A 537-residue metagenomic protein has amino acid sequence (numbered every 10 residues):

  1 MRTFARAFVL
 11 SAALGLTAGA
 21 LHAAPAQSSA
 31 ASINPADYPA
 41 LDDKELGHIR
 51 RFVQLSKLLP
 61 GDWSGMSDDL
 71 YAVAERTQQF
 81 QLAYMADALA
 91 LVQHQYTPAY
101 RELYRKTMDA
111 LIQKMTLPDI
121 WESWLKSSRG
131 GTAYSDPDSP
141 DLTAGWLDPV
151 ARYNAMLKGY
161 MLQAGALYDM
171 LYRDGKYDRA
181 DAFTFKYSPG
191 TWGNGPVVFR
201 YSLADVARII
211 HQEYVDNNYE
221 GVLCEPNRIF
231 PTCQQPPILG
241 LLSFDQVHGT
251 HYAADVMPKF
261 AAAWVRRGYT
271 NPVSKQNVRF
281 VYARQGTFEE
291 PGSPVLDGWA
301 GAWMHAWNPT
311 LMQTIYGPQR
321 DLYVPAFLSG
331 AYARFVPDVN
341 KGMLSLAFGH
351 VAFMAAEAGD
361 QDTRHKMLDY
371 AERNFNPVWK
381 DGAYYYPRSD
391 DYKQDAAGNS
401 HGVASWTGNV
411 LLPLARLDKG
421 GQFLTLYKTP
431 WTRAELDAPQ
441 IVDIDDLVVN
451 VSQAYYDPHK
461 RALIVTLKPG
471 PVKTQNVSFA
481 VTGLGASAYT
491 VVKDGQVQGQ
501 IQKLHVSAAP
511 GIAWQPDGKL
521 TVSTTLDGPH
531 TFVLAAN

Functional and structural regions predicted by a protein language model:
R6-A18: Hydrophobic helical h-region of N-terminal Sec-dependent signal peptides in bacterial secretory/periplasmic proteins
A24-G65, S135-L142, G165-L167, L171-G175 (+5 more regions): Terminal, non-catalytic domain-edge segments
A24-S128: Extreme N-terminal leader/anchor segments
D42, L46-V53, A86, R101-D119 (+8 more regions): Hydrophobic core segments within long, regular secondary-structure runs in both alpha- and beta-rich folds
Y96-R228, P272-F280: Extended ligand-binding groove/face enriched in aromatic
R152, G190-D205, I209, E213-L346: Extended ligand-binding clefts on enzyme/binding-domain cores
K493-D517: Solvent-exposed beta-strand/loop surfaces of large extracellular or lumenal domains
D517-N537: Surface-exposed interaction regions enriched in Ser/Thr/Asp/Glu that occur as long low-complexity tracts or repetitive
